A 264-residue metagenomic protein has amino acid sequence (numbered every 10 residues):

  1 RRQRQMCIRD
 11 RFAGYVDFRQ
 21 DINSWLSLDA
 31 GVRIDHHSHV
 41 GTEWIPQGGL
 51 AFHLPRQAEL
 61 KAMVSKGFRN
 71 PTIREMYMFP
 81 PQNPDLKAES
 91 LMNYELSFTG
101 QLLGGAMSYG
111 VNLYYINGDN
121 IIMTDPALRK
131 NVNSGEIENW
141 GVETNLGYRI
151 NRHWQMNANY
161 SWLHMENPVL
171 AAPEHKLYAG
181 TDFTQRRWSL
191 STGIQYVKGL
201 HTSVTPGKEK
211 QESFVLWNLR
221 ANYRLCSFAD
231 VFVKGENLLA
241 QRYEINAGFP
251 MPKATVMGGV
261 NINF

Functional and structural regions predicted by a protein language model:
Q3-I8: Short, small-residue-biased leader/transition segments that mark boundaries at the very start of proteins
D10-F12, T42-W44, S90-Y94, E136-V142 (+3 more regions): Residues that define the transmembrane beta-barrel architecture of outer-membrane proteins
F12, V32-S38, V64-N70, Y77-F79 (+8 more regions): Transmembrane beta-strands of outer-membrane beta-barrel pores
D21-W25, G110-N117, N133-T202, S227-D230 (+1 more regions): Gram-negative outer-membrane beta-barrel transporters
L28-A30, P46, L60-A62, M107-V111 (+6 more regions): Transmembrane beta-strands of outer-membrane beta-barrel proteins
A51, E95-T99, G147, M251-F264: Outer-membrane beta-barrel "beta-signal"
H53, E59-K61, A88-W140, G147-R149 (+1 more regions): Membrane-embedded beta-barrel scaffold of Gram-negative outer-membrane proteins
D119, T124, M156, Y196-S203 (+1 more regions): C-terminal beta-signal and adjacent terminal beta-strands/loops of Gram-negative outer-membrane beta-barrel proteins
